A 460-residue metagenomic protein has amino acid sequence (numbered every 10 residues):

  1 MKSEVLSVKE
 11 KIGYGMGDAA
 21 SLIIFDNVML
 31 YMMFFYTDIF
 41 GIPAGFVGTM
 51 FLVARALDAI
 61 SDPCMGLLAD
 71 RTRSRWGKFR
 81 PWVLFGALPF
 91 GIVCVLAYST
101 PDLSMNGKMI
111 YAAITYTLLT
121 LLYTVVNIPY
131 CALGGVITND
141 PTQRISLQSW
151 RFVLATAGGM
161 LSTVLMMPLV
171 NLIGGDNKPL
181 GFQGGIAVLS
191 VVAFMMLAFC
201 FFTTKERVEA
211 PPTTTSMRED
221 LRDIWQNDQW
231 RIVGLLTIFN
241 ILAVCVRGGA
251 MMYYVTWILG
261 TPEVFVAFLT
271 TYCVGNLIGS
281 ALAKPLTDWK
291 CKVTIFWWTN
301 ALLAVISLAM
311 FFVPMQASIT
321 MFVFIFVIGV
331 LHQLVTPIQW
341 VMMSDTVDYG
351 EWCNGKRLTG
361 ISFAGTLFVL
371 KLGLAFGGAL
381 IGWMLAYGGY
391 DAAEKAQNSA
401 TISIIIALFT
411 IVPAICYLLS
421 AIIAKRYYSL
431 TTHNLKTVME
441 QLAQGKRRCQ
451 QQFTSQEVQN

Functional and structural regions predicted by a protein language model:
M1-N460: Membrane-embedded alpha-helical bundles of multi-pass transporters/translocases, especially carrier/permease families
